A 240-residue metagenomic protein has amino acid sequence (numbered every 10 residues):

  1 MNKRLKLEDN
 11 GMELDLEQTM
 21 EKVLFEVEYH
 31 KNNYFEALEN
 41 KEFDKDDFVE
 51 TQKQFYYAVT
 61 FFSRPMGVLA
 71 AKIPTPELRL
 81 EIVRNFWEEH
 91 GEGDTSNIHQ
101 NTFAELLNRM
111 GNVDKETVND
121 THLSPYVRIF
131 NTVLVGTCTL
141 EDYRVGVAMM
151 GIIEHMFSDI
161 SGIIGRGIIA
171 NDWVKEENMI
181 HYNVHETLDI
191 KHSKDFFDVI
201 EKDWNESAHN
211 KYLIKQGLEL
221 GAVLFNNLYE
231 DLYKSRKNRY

Functional and structural regions predicted by a protein language model:
N2-Y240: Non-heme di-metal
